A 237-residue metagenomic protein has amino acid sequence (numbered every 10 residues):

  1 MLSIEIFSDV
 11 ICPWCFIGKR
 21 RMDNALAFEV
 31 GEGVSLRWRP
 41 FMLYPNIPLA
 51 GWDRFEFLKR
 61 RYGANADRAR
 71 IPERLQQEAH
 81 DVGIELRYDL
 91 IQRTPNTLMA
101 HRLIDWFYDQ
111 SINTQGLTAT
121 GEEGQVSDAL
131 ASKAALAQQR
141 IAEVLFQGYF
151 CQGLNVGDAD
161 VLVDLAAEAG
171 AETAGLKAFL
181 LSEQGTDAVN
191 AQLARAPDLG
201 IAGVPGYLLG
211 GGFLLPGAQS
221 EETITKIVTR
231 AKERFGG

Functional and structural regions predicted by a protein language model:
M1, G31-S35, G83-E85: A generic structural signal for alpha->beta connector loops
I4-F7, I11, I17-V34, D105 (+1 more regions): C-terminal cap of thioredoxin/glutaredoxin-like
G33-P48, Q184: Thiol-based oxidoreductase modules, predominantly thioredoxin-like and allied folds used for disulfide exchange
P48-A50, T94-M99, L154-D158: Short acidic alpha-helix initiation/capping motifs at coil-to-helix transition points, especially at protein N-termini
A50-A64: A charged helix-plus-loop insertion that forms the helical arch/lid used to bind and gate nucleic-acid substrates
D53, N65, G83-R87, N113 (+2 more regions): Short coil/loop linkers at secondary-structure junctions
F55, P72, T97-H101, Q138 (+2 more regions): A general structural signal for well-ordered alpha-helical segments in protein cores
A66-M99: Ordered, amphipathic secondary-structure segments that act as subunit-interaction surfaces in large macromolecular
